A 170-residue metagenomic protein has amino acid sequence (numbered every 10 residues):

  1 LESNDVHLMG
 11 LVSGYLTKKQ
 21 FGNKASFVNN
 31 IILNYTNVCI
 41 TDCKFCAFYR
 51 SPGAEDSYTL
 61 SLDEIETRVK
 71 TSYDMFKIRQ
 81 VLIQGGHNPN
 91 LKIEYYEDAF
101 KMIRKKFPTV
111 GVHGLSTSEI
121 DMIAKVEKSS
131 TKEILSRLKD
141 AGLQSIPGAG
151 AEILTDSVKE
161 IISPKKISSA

Functional and structural regions predicted by a protein language model:
L1-L8: Long amphipathic alpha-helical segments
D5, C43, T155-D156: Short, structured coil/loop segments at alpha-helix boundaries
L8-G53, S57-Q84: N-terminal pre-triad scaffold of radical SAM enzymes
R50-A170: Conserved Radical SAM active-site core
